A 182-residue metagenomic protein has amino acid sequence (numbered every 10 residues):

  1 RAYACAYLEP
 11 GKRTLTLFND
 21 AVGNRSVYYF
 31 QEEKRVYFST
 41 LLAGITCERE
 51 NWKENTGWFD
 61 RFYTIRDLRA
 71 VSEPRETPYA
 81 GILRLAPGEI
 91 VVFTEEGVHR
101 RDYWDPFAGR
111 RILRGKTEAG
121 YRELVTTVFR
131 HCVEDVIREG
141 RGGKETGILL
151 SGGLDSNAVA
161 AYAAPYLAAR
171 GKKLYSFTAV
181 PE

Functional and structural regions predicted by a protein language model:
R1-E182: Cysteine-centered catalytic environments shared across enzyme families
